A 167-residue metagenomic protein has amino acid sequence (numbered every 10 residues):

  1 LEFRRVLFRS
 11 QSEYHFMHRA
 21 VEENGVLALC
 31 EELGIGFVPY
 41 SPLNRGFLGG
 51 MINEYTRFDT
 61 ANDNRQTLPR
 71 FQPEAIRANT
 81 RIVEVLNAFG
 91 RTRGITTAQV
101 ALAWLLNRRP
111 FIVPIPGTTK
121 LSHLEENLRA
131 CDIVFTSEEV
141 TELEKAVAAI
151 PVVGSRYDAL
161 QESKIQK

Functional and structural regions predicted by a protein language model:
R4-K145, I150, L160-K167: Beta/alpha (TIM)-barrel catalytic core signal, keyed to glycine-rich beta->alpha loops juxtaposed to Asp/Glu that bind
V153: Substrate/cofactor-recognition hotspot
